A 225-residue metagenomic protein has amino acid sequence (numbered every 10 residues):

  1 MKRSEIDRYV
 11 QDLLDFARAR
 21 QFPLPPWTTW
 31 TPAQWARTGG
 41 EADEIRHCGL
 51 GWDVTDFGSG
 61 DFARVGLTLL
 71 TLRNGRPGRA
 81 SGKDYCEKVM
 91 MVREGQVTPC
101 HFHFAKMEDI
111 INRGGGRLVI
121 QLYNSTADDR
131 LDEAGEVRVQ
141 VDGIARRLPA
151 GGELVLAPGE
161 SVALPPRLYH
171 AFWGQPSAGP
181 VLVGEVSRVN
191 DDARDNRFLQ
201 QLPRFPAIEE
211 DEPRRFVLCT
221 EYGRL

Functional and structural regions predicted by a protein language model:
M1-C86, R215-E221: A short, N-terminal "cap"/entry segment at the start of jelly-roll beta-barrel domains of the cupin/DSBH fold
P77-C86, V97-D109, R113-G114: A short beta-loop-beta micro-motif enriched in histidine and acidic residues
K88-M90, E108-N112, V119, E153-L154 (+1 more regions): His/acidic/aromatic-lined binding-pocket segments of jelly-roll/cupin-type domains and related regulatory beta-sandwich
R93, A150-S177, V183-R188: Conserved metal-binding segment of the jelly-roll/cupin
R93-E94, K106-E108, N112-D128, E133-G135: Glycine- and acidic-residue-biased ligand/ion/polar-headgroup-sensing regions
C100, Q121, F172-W173, R194: Short helix/loop capping segments that flank catalytic or ligand/cofactor-binding pockets
A127-R146, W173-L225: Double-stranded beta-helix
